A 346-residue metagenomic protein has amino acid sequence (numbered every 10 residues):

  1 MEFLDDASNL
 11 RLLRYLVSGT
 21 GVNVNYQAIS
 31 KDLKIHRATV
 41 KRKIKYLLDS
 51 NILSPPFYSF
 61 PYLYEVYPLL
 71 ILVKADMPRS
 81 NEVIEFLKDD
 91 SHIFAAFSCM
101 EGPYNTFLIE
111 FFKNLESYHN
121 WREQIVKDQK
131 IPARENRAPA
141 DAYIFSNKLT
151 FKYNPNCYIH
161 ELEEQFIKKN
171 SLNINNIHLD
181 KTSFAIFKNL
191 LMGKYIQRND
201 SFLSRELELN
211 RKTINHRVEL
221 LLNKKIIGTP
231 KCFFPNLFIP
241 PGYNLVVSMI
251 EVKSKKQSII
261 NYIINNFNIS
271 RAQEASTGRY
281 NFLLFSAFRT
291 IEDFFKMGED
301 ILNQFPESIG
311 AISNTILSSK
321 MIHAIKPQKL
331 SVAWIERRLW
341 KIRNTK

Functional and structural regions predicted by a protein language model:
M1-K346: A compositional/biophysical signature of low hydrophobicity enriched in polar/charged and small residues
